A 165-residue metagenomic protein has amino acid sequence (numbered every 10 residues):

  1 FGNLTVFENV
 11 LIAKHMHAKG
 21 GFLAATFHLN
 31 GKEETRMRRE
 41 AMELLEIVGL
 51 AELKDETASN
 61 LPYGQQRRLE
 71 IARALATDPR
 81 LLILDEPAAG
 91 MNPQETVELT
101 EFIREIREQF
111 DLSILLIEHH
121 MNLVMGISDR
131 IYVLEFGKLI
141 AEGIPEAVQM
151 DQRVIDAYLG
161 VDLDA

Functional and structural regions predicted by a protein language model:
F1-A165: Glycine-rich phosphate-binding loops of nucleotide-dependent enzymes
